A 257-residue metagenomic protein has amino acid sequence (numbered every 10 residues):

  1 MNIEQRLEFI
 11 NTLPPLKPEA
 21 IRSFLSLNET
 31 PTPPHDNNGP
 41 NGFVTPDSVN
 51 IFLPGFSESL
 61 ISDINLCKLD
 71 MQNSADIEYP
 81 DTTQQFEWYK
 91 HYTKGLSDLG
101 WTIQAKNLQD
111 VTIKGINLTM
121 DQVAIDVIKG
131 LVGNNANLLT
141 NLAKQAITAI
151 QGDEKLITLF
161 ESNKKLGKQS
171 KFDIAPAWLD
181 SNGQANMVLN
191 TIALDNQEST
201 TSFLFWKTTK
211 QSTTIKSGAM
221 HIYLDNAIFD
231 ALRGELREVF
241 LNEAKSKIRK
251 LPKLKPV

Functional and structural regions predicted by a protein language model:
M1-I77, Y89-K90, D153-V257: C-terminal assembly and membrane-engagement modules of membrane-active proteins
T45, D98, I103, L108-T112 (+6 more regions): Polar low-complexity intrinsically disordered regions enriched in Ser/Thr and small residues
S74-G115, V188-T191: Membrane-active amphipathic alpha-helices
G95, G130, E235, V239: Residues that form generic nucleotide/phosphate-binding pockets
L99, I103, N134, L138 (+4 more regions): Short secondary-structure junctions and interdomain/linker hinges
Q109-E161: Membrane-inserting effector segments that mediate pore formation, membrane fusion, or transient membrane insertion
